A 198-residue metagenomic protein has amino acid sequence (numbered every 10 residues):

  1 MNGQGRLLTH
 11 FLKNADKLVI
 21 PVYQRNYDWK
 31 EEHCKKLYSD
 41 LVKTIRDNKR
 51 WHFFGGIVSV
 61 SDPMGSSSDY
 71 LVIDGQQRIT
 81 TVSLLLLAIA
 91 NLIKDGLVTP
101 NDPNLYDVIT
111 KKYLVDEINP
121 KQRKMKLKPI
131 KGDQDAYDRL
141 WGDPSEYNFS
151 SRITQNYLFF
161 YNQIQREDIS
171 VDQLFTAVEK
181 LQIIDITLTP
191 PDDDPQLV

Functional and structural regions predicted by a protein language model:
M1-L197: Glycine- and hydrophobic-rich flexible loops that cap the catalytic core of alpha/beta enzyme folds
